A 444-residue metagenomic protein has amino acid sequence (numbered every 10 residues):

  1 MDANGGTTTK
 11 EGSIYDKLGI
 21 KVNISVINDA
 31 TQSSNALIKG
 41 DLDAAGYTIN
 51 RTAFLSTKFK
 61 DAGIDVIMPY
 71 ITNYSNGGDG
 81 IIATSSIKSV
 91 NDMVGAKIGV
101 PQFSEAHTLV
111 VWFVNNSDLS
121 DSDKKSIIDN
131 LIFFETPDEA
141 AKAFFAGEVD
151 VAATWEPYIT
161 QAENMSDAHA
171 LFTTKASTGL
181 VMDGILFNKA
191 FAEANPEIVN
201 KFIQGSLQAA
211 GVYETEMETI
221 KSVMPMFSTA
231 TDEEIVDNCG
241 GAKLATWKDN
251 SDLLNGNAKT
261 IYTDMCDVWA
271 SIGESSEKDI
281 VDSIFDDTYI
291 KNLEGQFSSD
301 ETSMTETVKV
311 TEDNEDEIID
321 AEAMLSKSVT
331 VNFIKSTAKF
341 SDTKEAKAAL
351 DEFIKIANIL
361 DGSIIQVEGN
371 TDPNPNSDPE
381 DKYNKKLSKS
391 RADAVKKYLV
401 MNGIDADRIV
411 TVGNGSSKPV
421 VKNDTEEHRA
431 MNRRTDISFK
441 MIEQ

Functional and structural regions predicted by a protein language model:
M1-F133, D150-E156, G179: Short, glycine-/small- and polar/acidic-enriched structural segments that line small-molecule recognition paths
M1-N23, K248-N255, K259-A323: N-terminal hydrophobic or amphipathic helices and topogenic motifs
K10, N28, Q32, A36 (+17 more regions): Extracytoplasmic/secreted proteins, especially bacterial periplasmic and envelope-associated proteins
F59, S120, K124-F227: Pocket-lining segment of extracytoplasmic ligand-binding domains
G95-V100, E148-V149, N188-A192, Q208-Y213 (+4 more regions): Second-shell loop/turn segments in exported
A194-E277: Secondary-structure end/capping motifs
Y289-I364, I442-Q444: Periplasmic peptidoglycan-binding/tethering modules of Gram-negative envelope proteins
T371-Q444: Periplasmic OmpA-like peptidoglycan-binding domain that tethers envelope proteins to the cell wall
